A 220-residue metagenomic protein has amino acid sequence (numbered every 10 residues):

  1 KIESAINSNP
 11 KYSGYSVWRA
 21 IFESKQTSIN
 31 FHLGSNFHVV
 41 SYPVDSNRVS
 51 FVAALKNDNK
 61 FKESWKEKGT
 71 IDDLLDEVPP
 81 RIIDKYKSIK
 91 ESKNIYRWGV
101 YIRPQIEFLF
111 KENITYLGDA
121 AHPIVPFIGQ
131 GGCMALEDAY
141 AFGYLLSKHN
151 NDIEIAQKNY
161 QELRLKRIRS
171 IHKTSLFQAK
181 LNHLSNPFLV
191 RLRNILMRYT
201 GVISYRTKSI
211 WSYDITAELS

Functional and structural regions predicted by a protein language model:
K1-N30, N59: Central beta-strand plus flanking loop segment that forms part of the substrate or channel wall within the catalytic
A5-I6, K62-K66, I128-G131: Short, solvent-exposed loop/turn segments at secondary-structure boundaries
N7-P10, N30-F31, S41-P43, I106-F108 (+1 more regions): Short secondary-structure boundary/capping segments
W18, H32, T115-L117: Hydrophobic/aromatic beta-strand patches that form the interior of the parallel beta-sheet core in alpha/beta enzyme
I21-W98: Conserved FAD/dinucleotide-binding core of flavoprotein oxidoreductases
D73, N94-L181: Conserved mid-domain beta->alpha element of the FAD-binding
H183-L189: A charged, well-structured terminal subsegment
N194-S220: C-terminal auxiliary extensions adjacent to catalytic cores
